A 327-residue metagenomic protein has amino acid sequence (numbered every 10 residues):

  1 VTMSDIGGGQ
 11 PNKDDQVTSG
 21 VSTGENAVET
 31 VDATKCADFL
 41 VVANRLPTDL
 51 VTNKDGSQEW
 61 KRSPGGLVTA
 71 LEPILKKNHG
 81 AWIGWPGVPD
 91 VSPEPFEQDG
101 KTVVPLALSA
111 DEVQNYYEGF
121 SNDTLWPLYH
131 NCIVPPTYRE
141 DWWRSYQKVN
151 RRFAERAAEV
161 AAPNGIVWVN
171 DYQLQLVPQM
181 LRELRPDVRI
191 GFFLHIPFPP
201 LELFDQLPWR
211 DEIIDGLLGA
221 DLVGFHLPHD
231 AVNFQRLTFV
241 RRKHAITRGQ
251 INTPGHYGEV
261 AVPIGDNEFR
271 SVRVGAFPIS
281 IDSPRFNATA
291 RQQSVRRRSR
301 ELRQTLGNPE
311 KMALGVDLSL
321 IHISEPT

Functional and structural regions predicted by a protein language model:
S4-D111, L203-L207, H229, L237: N-terminal low-complexity, Ser/Thr- and acidic-residue-enriched intrinsically disordered segments
L40-A43, V167, E183-P199, L217-F225: Active-site proximal beta-strand in glycosyltransferases
S57-S63, V149-R151, I196-D215, R248 (+1 more regions): Nucleotide-sugar donor phosphate/pyrophosphate-binding loop at the beta->alpha transition of glycosyltransferases
E112-I166, V295, E301-E310: Conserved nucleotide-sugar donor-binding subdomain of glycosyltransferases
D171-L174: Short His-centered aromatic/hydrophobic patch
D221-R296: A short, active-site helix/loop in glycosyltransferases that binds the activated sugar's phosphate group
H226, G315-L318: Short hydrophobic "strand-cap" motifs at the C-terminus of beta-strands
S319-T327: Residue-level detector of conserved catalytic or cofactor/ligand-binding positions in enzyme active sites
